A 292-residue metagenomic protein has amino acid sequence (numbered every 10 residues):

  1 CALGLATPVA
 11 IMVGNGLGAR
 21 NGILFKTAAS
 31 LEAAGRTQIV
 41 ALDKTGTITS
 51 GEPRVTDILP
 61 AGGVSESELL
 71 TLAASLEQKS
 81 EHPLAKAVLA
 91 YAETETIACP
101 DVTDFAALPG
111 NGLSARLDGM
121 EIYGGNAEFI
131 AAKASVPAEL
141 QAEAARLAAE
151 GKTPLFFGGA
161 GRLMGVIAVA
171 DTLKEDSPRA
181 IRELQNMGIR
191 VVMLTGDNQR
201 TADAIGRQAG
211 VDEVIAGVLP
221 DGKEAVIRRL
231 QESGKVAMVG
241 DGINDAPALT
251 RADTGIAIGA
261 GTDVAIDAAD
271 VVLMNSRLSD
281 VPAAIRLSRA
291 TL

Functional and structural regions predicted by a protein language model:
A2, A6, G16-G18, L24 (+8 more regions): Gly/Ser/Thr-rich beta-alpha loop segments that engage phosphate groups in nucleotides
L3-L76, L230, G240, A248: Conserved catalytic phosphorylation-site environment of P-type ATPases
V13, L17, T71-Q78, A90 (+4 more regions): Generic alpha-helical structural context detector
F25, T37, G119, G151-T153 (+1 more regions): Conserved ATP-binding TGD loop and adjacent catalytic N/P-domain core of P-type ATPases
G35, K44, T49, P109 (+3 more regions): A cytosolic small-molecule/anion-sensing beta-strand core signal
V55, L59-I189, Q199, V211-I227: P-type ATPase nucleotide-binding
